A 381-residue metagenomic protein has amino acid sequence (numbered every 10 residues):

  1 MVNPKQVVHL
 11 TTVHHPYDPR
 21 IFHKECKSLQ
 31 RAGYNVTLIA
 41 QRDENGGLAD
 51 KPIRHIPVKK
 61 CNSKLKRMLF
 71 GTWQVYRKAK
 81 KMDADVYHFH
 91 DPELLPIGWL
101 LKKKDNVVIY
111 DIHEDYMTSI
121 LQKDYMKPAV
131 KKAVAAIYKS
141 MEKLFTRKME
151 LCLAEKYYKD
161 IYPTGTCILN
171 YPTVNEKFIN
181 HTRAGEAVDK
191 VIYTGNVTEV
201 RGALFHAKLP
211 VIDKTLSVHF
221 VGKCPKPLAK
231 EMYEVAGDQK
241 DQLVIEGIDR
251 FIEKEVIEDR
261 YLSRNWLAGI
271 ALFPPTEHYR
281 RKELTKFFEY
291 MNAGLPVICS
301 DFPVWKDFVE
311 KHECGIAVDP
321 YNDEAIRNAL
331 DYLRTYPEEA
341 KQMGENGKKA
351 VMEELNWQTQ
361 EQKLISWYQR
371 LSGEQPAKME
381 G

Functional and structural regions predicted by a protein language model:
V8, R183-D213, V218-G222: Conserved donor-binding/catalytic core segment of Leloir-type glycosyltransferases
T12-P19, H23, K27-R67, K78 (+2 more regions): N-terminal strand-loop element at the rim of the active site of nucleotide-sugar-dependent glycosyltransferases
R20, R201, R250-E289, C299-D307: Nucleotide-sugar-dependent
K27, W73-K80, L100-K103, Y110 (+3 more regions): Membrane-proximal helix-turn-helix segments that form the acceptor-binding/catalytic region of lipid-linked
D124, A135-I179, D307: A short, active-site helix/loop in glycosyltransferases that binds the activated sugar's phosphate group
G222, K230-R264: Nucleotide-activated donor-binding/catalytic signature segment of Leloir-type glycosyltransferases, i.e., the conserved
K311-H312, I316-D323, Y332-P337: Conserved acidic donor-binding segment of nucleotide-sugar-dependent glycosyltransferases
N328, Y332, E339-E354: A short, well-ordered alpha-helix in the C-terminal region of glycosyltransferases
